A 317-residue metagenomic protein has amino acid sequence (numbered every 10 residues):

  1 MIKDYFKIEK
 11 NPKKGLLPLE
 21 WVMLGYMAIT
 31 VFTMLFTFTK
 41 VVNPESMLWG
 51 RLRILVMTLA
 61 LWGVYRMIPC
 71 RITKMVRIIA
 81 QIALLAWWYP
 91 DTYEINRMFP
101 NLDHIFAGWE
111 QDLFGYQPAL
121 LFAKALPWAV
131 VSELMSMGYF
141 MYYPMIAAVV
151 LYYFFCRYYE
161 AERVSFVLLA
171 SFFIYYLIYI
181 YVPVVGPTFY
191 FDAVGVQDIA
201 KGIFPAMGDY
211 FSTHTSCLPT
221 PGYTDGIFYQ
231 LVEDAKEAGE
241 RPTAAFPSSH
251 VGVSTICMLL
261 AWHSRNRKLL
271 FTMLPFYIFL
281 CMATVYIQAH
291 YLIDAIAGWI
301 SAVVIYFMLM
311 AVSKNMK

Functional and structural regions predicted by a protein language model:
I2-I54, I72-V76, A80-A147: N-terminal transmembrane-helix/juxtamembrane module of multi-pass inner/ER membrane proteins
M27-F36, L84-D91, F172-I180, Y277-Y286: Aromatic-anchored segments of alpha-helical transmembrane domains
L61-R71, L151-Y159, A261-R265, F307-S313: Structural signal for the C-terminal ends of transmembrane alpha-helices and the immediately following loop
M75-A80, A147-P183, T188-G202: Interfacial segments of alpha-helical transmembrane regions
V131-M145, R241-W262, L292, I296: Membrane-interface loop-to-helix entry segments
A148-Y153, V251-L269, I300-L309: Membrane-interfacial alpha-helical segments at the cytosolic side of multi-pass membrane proteins
Y181-H263: Membrane-interfacial catalytic/cofactor-binding modules of polytopic membrane enzymes
G186-F189, A245, F279-I305: Interfacial helix-loop-helix junctions of multi-pass membrane proteins
